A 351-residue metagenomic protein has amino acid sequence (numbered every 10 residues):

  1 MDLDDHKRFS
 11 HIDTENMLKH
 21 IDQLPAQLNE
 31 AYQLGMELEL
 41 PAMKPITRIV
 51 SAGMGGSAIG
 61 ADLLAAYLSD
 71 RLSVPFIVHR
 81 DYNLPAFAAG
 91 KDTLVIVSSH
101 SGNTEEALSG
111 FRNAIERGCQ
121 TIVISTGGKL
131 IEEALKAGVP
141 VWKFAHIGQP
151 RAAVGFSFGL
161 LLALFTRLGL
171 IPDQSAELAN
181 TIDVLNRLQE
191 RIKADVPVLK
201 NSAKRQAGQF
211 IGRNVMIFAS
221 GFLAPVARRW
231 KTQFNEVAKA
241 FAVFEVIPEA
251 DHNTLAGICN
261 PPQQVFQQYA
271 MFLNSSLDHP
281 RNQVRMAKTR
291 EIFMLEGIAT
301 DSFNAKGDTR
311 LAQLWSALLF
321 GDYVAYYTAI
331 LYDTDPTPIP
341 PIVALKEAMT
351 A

Functional and structural regions predicted by a protein language model:
M1-N16: Polybasic, low-complexity association/targeting segments
D13-H20, Q27, G35, E39 (+3 more regions): Active-site phosphate/pyrophosphate-binding segments
Q33-L34, S73, L164-Q174, A238-K239 (+1 more regions): Short helix-capping/linker segments at secondary-structure and domain boundaries
K44-L188, G208, S275-A299: Glycine-rich phosphate-binding loops that contact phosphosugars or nucleotide phosphates
H79-R80, A240-H252, A299-D308: A generic structural motif
L255-P340: C-terminal active-site/capping subdomain that shapes the small-molecule cofactor and substrate pocket of enzyme
T337-T350: Short, small/acidic-rich helices and loops at N termini and domain boundaries of DNA replication/processing enzymes
